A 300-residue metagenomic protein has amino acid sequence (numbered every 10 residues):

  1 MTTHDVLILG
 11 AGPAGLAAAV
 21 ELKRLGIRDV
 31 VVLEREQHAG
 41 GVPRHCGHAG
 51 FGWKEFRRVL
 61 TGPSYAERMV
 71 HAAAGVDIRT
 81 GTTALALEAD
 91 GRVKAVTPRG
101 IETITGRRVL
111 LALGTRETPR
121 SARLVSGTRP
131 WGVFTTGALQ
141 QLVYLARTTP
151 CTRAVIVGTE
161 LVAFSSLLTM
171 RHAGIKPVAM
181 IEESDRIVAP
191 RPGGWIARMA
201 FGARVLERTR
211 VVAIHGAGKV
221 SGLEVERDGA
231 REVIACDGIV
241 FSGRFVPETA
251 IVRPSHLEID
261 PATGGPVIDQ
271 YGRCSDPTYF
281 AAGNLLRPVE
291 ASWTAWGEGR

Functional and structural regions predicted by a protein language model:
M1-L9, Y65-R153, E224-R231, V240 (+2 more regions): FAD-binding core/adjacent interface of flavoenzyme oxidoreductases
H4-S64, R68, Q141, C151-G194 (+1 more regions): Beta1-alpha1 glycine-rich phosphate/pyrophosphate-binding loop at the start of Rossmann-like nucleotide-binding domains
G15-A18, P119, T136-L139, V162-L167 (+2 more regions): Short glycine/serine/threonine-rich phosphate/pyrophosphate-binding segments that cradle anionic phosphate groups
V32-R35, I78-T80, I104-T105, L111-L113 (+8 more regions): General beta-strand structural signal in soluble alpha/beta enzymes
F56-P63, D237-S242, V289-W293: Hydrophobic alpha-helical scaffolding
V70-A73, I78-A95, R171-R253, E258: A Rossmann-like FAD-binding core segment of flavoenzymes
V133-V143, G238-V289: FAD-site-proximal beta/loop scaffold in flavoenzymes
W293-R300: Internal hydrophobic alpha-helix adjacent to the cofactor/substrate pocket in enzyme cavities
